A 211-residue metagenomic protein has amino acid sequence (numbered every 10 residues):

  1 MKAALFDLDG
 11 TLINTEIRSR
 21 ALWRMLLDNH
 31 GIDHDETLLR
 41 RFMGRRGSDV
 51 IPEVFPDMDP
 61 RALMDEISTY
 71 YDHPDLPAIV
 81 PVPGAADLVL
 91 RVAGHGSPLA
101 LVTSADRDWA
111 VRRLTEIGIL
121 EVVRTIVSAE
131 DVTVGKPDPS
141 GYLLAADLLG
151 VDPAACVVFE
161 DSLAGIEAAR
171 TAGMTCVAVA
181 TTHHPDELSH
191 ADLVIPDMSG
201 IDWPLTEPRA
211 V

Functional and structural regions predicted by a protein language model:
M1-H95, D108: N-terminal helical cap/lid subdomain that shapes the substrate entry/recognition surface in HAD-like hydrolases
M1-K2, A86, L90-A93, D106-V211: Asp-based, Mg2+/Mn2+-dependent phosphohydrolase catalytic module
D7, T11, T103, D161: Conserved G/P- and acidic residue-centered "switch" motifs that form tight phosphate/ATP-binding loops in soluble
N14, L101-T103, A178: Hydrophobic residues in well-ordered beta-strands that form the structural core
D33, P98, T175: Residue-level detector of anion-binding/catalytic polar loops
P81, V102, V134: Residue-level marker of regulatory loop/turn positions in helix-turn-helix DNA-binding domains and in histidine
